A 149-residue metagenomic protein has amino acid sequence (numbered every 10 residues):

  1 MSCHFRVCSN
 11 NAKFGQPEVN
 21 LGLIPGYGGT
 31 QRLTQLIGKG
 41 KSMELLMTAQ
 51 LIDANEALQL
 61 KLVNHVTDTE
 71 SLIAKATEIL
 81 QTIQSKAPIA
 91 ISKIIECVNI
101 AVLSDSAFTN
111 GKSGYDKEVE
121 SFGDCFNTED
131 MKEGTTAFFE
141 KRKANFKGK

Functional and structural regions predicted by a protein language model:
M1-M47, L60, K75-I79: CoA-thioester-processing core
V7-A12, A54, V63-K117, G123 (+2 more regions): C-terminal long alpha-helix characteristic of the crotonase
G29-R32, K41, A90-K93, E118-S121 (+1 more regions): Hydrophobic alpha-helical segments typical of transmembrane helices and their membrane-interface/capping positions
L33, A57, I94, F138: Terminal peptide-recognition signature
A49-E56: Acidic, divalent-metal-coordinating active-site segment for phosphoryl/phosphodiester hydrolysis, typified by short
N127-M131, A137: Interdomain hinge/lid region at the active-site interface of Rossmann-like NAD(P)-dependent oxidoreductases
T136-K149: Terminal low-complexity tails and localization/encapsulation signals of metabolic enzymes
